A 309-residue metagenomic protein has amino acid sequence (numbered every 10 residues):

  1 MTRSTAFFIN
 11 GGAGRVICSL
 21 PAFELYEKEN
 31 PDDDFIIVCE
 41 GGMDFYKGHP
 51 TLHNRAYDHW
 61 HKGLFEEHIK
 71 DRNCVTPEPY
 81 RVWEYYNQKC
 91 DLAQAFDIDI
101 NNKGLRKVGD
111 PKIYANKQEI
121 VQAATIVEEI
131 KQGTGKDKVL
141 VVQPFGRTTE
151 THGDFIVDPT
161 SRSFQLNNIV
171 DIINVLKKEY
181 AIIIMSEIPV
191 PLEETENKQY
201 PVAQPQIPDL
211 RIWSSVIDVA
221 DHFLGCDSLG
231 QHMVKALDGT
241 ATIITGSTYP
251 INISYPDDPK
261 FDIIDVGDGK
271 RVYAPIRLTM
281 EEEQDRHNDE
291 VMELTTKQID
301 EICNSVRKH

Functional and structural regions predicted by a protein language model:
M1-A93, S215, G230-H232: Active-site and donor-binding regions of nucleotide-sugar-utilizing enzymes
S4-A6, V139, H222: Structural motif
F8-I9, V38, V142-Q143, M185 (+1 more regions): Short hydrophobic segments within beta-strands
I17, F155-I251: Donor-binding and catalytic core of enzymes assembling or modifying cell-surface/extracellular glycoconjugates
I36, E67, D71-P77, I183 (+4 more regions): Hydrophobic/aromatic beta-strand patches that form the interior of the parallel beta-sheet core in alpha/beta enzyme
N54-H59, Q204-Q206, D262-D268: Short acidic-hydrophobic, aromatic-tinged amphipathic segments that line or gate anion-handling sites
E78-N87, D110, Y114, Q122-E194 (+1 more regions): Active-site donor-nucleotide binding/catalytic segment of nucleotide-sugar enzymes
V82-E129, D257-H309: Leloir-type glycosyltransferase catalytic cores
